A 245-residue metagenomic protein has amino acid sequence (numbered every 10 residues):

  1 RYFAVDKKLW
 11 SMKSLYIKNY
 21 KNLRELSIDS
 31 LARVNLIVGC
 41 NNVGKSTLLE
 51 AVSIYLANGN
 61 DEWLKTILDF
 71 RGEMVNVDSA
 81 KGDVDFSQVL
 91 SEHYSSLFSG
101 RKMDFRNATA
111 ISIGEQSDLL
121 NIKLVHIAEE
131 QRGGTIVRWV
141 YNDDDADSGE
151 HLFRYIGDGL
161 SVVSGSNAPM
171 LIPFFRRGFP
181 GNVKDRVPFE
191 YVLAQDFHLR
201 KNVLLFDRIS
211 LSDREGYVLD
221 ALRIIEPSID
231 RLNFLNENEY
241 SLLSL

Functional and structural regions predicted by a protein language model:
R1-L9, N58-L245: Phosphate-coordinating catalytic segments in nucleotide- and nucleic-acid-processing enzymes
F3-A57, D69: Pre-Walker A-like glycine/lysine-rich segment at the N-terminus of P-loop NTPase domains
